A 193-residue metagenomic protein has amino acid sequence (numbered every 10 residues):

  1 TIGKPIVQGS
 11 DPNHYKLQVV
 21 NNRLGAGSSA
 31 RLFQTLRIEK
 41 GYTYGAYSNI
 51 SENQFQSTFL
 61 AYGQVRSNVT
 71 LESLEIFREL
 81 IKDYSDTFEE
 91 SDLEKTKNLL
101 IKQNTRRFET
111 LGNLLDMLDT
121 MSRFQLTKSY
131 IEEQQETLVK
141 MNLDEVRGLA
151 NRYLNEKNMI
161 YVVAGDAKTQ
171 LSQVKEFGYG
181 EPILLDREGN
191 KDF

Functional and structural regions predicted by a protein language model:
T1-Q8, Q34-S85, E90-L143, N151 (+1 more regions): M16 family metallopeptidases and their MPP-like homologs
T1-R31, Y62, D192-F193: His/Glu-based metal-binding/catalytic segments typifying zinc-dependent metallopeptidases
P12-V20, L24, R37, L154 (+3 more regions): PPIase-associated folding chaperone regions across multiple families
S28, V69, T169-Q170: Short phosphate-engaging motifs
L32, S73, Q170-V174: Hydrophobic side chains in well-ordered alpha-helices
D144, G148-N151, N155-F193: Proteolytic maturation boundary segments
